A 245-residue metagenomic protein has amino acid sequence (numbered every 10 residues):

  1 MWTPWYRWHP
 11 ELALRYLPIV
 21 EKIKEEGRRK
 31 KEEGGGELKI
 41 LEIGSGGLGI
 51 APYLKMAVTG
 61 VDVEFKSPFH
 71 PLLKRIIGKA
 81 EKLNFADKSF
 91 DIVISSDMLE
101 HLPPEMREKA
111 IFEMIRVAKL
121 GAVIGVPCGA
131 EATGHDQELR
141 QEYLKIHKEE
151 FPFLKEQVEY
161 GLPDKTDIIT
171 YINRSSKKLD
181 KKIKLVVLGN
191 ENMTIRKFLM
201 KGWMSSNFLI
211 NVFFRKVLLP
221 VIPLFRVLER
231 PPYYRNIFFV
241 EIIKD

Functional and structural regions predicted by a protein language model:
M1-S89, P232-F239, I243-D245: Conserved N-terminal segment of class I S-adenosyl-L-methionine
V93-I94: Hydrophobic beta-strand segment of the Class I
D97, H101: Histidine-centered divalent metal-coordination motifs
P104-K244: S-adenosyl-L-methionine-dependent methyltransferase catalytic module, highlighting the catalytic core
